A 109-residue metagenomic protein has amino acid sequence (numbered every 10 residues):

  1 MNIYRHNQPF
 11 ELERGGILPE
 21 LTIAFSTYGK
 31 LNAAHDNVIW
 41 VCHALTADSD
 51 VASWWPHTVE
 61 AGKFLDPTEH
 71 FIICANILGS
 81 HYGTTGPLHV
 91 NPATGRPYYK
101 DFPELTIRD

Functional and structural regions predicted by a protein language model:
I3-F10: Generic short beta-strand segments
G16-L18, H35-D36: Short glycine/proline-enriched turns and hinge-like loops at secondary-structure junctions
L18-K30: A short loop-to-beta-strand scaffold at the N-terminal edge of the catalytic core in hydrolase folds
L21, V38, T68: Residues that flank catalytic or metal-binding motifs in active/ligand-binding sites
K30-A33, K63: Surface-exposed acidic, glycine-flexible loop patches that form ligand/cofactor-binding and adhesion interfaces
H35-T46: Short beta-strand element of the alpha/beta-hydrolase
T46-D109: Gly/Pro-rich cap/lid or specificity-loop segments adjacent to the active site
